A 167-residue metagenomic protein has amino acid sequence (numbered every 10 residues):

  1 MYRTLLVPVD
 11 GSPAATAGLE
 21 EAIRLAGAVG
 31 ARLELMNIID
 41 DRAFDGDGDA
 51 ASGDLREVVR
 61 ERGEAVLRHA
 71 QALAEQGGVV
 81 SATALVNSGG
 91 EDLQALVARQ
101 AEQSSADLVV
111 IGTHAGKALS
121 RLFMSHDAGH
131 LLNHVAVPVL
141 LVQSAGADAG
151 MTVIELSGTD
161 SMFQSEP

Functional and structural regions predicted by a protein language model:
R3-A50, G77, S81-A82, H134-V135 (+1 more regions): Small/aliphatic-rich secondary-structure junction motif
G18, D45-G48, Q94-L96, R121-F123 (+1 more regions): Short, well-ordered secondary-structure micro-motifs
A50-D54, Q100-E102, D127-A128, L156-F163: Short, hinge-like loop/turn segments at secondary-structure boundaries
S52-A65: A short acidic, glycine-rich active-site loop that binds or catalyzes chemistry on phosphate/adenosine moieties
A72-V109, G129, E166-P167: Structural beta-alpha unit
L108-H134, D148-T152: Glycine-rich, Arg-bearing micro-motifs that act as flexible, cationic patches
G112-T113, V139-S144: Short beta-strand elements of ligand-binding domains
